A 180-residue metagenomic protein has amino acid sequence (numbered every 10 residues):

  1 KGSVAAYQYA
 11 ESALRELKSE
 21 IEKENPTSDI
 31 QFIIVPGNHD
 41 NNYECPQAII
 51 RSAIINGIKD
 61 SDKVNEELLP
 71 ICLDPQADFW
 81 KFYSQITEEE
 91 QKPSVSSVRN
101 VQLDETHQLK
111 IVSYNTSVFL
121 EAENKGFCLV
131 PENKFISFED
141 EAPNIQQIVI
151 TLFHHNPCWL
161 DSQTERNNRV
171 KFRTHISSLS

Functional and structural regions predicted by a protein language model:
K1, N25-N38, V149-H154, S177-S180: Active-site neighborhood of phospho(di)ester-bond hydrolases with catalytic His/Asp-centered motifs
G2-Y7, Y43-Q47, L160-N167: A short acidic (Asp/Glu
Y9-V130: Extended active-site neighborhood of metal-dependent phosphoesterases/phosphodiesterases
V101-S113, F119-S180: His/acidic metal-ligating clusters that form di-metal
